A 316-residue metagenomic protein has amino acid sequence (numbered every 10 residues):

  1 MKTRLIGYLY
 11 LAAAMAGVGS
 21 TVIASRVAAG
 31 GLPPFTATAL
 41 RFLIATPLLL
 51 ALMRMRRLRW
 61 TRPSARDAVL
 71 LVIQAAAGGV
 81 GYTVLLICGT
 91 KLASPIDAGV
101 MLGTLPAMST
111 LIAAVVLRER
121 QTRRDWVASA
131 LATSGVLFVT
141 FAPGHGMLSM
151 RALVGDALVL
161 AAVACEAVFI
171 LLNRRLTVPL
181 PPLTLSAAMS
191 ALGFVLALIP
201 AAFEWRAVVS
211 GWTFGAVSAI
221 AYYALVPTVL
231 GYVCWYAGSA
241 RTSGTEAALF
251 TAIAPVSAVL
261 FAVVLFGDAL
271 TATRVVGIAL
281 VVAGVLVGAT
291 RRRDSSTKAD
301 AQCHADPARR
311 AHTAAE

Functional and structural regions predicted by a protein language model:
M1-A16, T46-Q74, I87, L117-V127 (+6 more regions): Membrane-interface interhelical linkers
L9, A13, A39-I44, V69 (+11 more regions): Hydrophobic residues within alpha-helical transmembrane segments of multi-pass solute transporters/permease subunits
Y10, A16-G17, V22-A24, A77-G81 (+12 more regions): Hydrophobic residues within membrane-embedded alpha-helical segments of Major Facilitator Superfamily
A28, A37, R41, G89 (+7 more regions): Hydrophobic/aromatic residues within transmembrane alpha-helices of multi-pass small-molecule transporters
G31-G81, M108-I112, A164-L172, S186-W205 (+3 more regions): Transmembrane alpha-helices of multi-pass small-molecule transport proteins
P33-P47, C88-P106, A152-C165, T213-T228: Structural signature of hydrophobic alpha-helical transmembrane segments
T38-L40, G79, T83, D97-T104 (+2 more regions): Helix-helix packing/entry segments at the starts of transmembrane helices
L49, I112, Q121-P143, A197 (+3 more regions): Hydrophobic transmembrane alpha-helices of multi-pass small-molecule transport proteins
